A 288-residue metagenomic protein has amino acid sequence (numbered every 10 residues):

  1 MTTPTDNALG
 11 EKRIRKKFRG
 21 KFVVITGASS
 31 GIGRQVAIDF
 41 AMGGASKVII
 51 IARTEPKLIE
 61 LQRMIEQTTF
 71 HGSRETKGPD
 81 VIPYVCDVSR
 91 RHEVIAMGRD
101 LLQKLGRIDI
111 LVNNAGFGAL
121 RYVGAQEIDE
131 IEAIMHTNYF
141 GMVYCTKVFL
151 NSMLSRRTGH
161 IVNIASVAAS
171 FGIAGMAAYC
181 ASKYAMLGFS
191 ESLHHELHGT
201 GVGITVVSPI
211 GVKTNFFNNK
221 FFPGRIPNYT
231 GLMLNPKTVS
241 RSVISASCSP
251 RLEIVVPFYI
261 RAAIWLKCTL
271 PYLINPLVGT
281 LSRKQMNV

Functional and structural regions predicted by a protein language model:
F22, S29-S30: Conserved glycine-rich cofactor-binding loop
A45-L61: Conserved glycine-rich Rossmann-like NAD(P)H-binding loop of the short-chain dehydrogenase/reductase
P56, V85-A96, I128: The beta1-alpha1 cofactor-binding region of Rossmann-like NAD(H)/NADP(H)-dependent oxidoreductases
Y122-V123, E127-E132: Substrate-binding pocket helix/loop in short-chain dehydrogenase/reductase
T146, S182: Active-site helix of classical SDR
S166: Residue(s) in the substrate-gating loop at a strand-loop-helix junction that position the organic substrate next
E196-F258: SDR active-site lid
